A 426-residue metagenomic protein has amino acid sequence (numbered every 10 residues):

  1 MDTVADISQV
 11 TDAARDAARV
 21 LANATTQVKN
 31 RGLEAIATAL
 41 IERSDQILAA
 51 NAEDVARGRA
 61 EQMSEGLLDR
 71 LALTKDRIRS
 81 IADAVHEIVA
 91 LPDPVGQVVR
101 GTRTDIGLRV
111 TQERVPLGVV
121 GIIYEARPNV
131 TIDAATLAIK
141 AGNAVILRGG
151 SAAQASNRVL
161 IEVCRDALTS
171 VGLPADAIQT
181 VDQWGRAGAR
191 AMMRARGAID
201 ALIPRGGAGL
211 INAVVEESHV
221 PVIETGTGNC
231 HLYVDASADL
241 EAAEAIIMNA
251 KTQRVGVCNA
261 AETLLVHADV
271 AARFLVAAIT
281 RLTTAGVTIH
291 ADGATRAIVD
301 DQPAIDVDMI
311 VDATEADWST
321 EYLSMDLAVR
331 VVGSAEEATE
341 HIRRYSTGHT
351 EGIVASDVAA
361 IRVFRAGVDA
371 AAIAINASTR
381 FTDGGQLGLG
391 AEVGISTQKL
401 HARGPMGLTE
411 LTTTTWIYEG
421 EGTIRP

Functional and structural regions predicted by a protein language model:
M1-R109: N-terminal Rossmann-like NAD(P)+-binding subdomain of aldehyde/semialdehyde dehydrogenases
R31, A335-R425: C-terminal core of ALDH-fold dehydrogenases
R70, T74, A82, D105 (+2 more regions): A structured beta-alpha segment of the ubiquitous adenosine-cofactor-binding alpha/beta core
A84, A268-S378: NAD(P)-dependent aldehyde/semialdehyde dehydrogenase
A90, P94-D166, V171, S218-V222: Conserved small-residue-rich beta-alpha loop and adjacent elements that most often cradle the phosphate/pyrophosphate
G101-R103, V110-P116, I139, S170-P174 (+12 more regions): Solvent-exposed alpha-helices and their adjacent loops that cap or buttress functional pockets in soluble metabolic
E125-N129, D133-A144, V159, V163 (+2 more regions): ALDH superfamily catalytic-core signature
